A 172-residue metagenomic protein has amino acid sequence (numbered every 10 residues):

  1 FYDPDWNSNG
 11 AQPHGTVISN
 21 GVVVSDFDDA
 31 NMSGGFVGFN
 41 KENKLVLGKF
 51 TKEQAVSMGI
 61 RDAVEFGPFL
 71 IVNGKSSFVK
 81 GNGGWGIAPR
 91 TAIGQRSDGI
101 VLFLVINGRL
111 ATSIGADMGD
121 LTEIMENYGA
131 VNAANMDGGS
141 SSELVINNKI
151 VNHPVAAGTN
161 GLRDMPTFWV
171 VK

Functional and structural regions predicted by a protein language model:
F1-K172: Gly/Ser/Thr/Pro-rich low-complexity, intrinsically disordered segments
